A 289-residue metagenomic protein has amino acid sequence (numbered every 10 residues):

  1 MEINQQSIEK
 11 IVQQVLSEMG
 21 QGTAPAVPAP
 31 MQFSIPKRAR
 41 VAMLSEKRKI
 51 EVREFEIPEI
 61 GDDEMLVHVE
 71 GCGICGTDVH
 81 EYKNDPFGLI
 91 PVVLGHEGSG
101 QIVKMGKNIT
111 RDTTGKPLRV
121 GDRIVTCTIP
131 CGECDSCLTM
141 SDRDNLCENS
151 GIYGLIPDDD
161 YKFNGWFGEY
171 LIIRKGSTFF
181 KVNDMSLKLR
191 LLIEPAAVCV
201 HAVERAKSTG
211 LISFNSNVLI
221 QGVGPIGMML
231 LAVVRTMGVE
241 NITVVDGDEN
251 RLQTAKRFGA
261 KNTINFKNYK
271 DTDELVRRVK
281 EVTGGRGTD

Functional and structural regions predicted by a protein language model:
M1-I35: Protein-protein interaction and targeting regions used for scaffolding, dimerization, and localization
R38, I212-N217, V239, T288: Phosphate-coordination loops involved in phosphoryl transfer and adenosine-cofactor binding
S45, E56-I57, L89-G95, D158-F163 (+1 more regions): Short Gly/Pro-enriched turn/cap motifs at secondary-structure boundaries
E56-C72, D85-L138, N183-M185: Glycine-rich beta-strand-centered segment in the early N-terminal region that forms part of a ligand/cofactor-binding
D112-T113, E133-Q221: NAD(P)H dinucleotide-binding glycine-rich loop of Rossmann-like/cofactor-binding domains, especially the beta1-alpha1
I220-V223, R235-D289: Adenosine-nucleotide cofactor-binding segment
G227-M228: N-terminal Rossmann-fold NAD(P) dinucleotide-binding loop
